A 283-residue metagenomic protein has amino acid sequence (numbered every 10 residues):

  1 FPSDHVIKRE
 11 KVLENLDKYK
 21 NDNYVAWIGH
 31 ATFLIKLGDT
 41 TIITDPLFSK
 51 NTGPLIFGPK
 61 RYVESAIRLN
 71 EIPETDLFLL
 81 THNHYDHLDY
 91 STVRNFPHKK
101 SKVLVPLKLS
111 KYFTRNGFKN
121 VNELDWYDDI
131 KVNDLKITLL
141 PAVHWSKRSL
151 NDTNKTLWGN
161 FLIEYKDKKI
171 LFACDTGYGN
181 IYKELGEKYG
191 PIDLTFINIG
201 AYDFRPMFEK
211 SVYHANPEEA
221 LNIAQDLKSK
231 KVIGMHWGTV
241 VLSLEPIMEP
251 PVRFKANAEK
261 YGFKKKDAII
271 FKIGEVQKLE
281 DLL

Functional and structural regions predicted by a protein language model:
F1-G53, F57-E71, I163-C174, D193-G200 (+1 more regions): Metallo-beta-lactamase
P2-D22, V105-K168, R253-E275, L279-L283: Metallo-beta-lactamase
L34-G38, K131-I192, S211-E219: Catalytic core of the metallo-beta-lactamase
I35, D45, H82, D89 (+6 more regions): Divalent metal-coordination and catalytic microenvironments
P46-F48, N83, A142-V143, C174-T176 (+2 more regions): Active-site metal-binding loops of divalent metal-dependent hydrolases
F48-E64, W145-T153, D203-H214: Acidic/histidine-rich helix-loop elements that form or flank divalent-metal/phosphate-binding sites at the catalytic
F57-V105, G190-F196: Active-site metal-binding motif and surrounding structural segment of the metallo-beta-lactamase
L77, K102-L104, K108-Y112, G177-K272: Cap/insert and terminal regions of metallo-dependent hydrolase folds
